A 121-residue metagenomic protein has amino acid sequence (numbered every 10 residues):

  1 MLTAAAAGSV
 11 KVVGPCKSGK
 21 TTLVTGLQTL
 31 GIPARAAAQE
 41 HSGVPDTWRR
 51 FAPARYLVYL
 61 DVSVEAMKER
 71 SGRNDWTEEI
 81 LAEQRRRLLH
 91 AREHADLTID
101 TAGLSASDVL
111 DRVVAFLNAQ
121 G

Functional and structural regions predicted by a protein language model:
L2-A7: Phosphate-binding P-loop
V12: Hydrophobic anchor at the beta1->P-loop junction of P-loop NTPases
P15: P-loop (Walker A) phosphate-binding loop of NTP-binding proteins
G19: Conserved glycine(s) of the Walker
A34-D46: Short beta-strand-centered segment that lines the nucleotide-binding/catalytic pocket of NTP-utilizing
P53-R70, I99-D100: Conserved phosphate-donor/acceptor-positioning beta-strand/loop module used by diverse small-molecule
R73-R112: Small-molecule kinase domains that catalyze NTP-dependent phosphoryl transfer to phosphate-bearing small molecules
